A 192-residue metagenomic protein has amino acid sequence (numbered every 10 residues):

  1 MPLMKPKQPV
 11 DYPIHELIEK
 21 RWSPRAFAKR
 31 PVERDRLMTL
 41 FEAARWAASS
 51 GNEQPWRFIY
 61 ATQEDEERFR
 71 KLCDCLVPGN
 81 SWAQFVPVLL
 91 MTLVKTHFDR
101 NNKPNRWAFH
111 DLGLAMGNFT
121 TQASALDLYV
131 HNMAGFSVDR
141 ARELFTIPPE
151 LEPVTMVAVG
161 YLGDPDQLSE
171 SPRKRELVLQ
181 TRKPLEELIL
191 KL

Functional and structural regions predicted by a protein language model:
M1-L192: Acidic, surface-exposed loops and disordered segments
